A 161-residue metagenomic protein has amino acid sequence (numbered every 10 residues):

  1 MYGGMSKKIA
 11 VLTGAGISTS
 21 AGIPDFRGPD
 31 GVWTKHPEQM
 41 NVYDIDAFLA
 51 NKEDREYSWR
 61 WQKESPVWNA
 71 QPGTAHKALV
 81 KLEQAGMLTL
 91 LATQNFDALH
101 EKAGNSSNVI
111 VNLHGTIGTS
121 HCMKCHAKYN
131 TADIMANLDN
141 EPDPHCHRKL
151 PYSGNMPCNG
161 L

Functional and structural regions predicted by a protein language model:
M1-L161: Conserved catalytic core of sirtuin-type NAD+-dependent deacylases
